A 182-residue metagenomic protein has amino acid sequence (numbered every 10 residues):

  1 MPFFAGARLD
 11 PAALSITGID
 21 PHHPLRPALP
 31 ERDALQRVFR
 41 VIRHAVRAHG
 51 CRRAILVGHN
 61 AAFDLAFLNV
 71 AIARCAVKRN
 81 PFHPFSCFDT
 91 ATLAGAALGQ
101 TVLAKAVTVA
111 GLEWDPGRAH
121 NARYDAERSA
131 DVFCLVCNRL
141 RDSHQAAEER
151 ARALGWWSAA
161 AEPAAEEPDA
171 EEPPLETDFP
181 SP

Functional and structural regions predicted by a protein language model:
M1-A62, P168: Conserved non-catalytic scaffold segment of RNase H-like nuclease domains
P2-F4, R8-L25, F88-A130: Active-site-proximal helix-loop-helix substrate-binding element of RNase H-like nuclease domains
L65-F85: Substrate-recognition/cap helix-loop segment adjacent to the acidic, metal-dependent catalytic center of Asp-based
V77-K78, A97-G99, R152-W157: Catalytic phosphate/metal-binding cores of nucleic-acid and nucleotide-processing enzymes, i.e., regions that mediate
R79-H83, G117, L140-Q145: Short conserved catalytic/interaction loops centered on acidic-Pro-aromatic/His motifs
V109-G111, E127-P182: Acidic two-metal-ion nuclease catalytic site recognized across multiple nuclease folds, prominently DnaQ/RNase D-T
